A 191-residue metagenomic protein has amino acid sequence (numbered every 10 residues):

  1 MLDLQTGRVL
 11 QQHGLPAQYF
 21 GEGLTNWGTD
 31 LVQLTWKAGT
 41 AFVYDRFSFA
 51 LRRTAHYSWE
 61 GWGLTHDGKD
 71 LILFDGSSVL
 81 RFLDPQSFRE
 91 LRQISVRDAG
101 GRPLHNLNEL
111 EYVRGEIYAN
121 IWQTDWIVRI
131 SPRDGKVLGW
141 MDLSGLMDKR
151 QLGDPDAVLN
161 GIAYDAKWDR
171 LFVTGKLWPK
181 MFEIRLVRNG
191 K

Functional and structural regions predicted by a protein language model:
L2-G7, D45-F49, P85-F88, S131-G135 (+1 more regions): Short loop/turn segments that connect beta-strands within beta-propeller blades
T6-Y44, S48-G61: Blade-loop segments of beta-propeller domains
R8-L15, F49-A55, R92-R102, G139-M141 (+1 more regions): A short beta-strand motif characteristic of beta-propeller blades
A17-G28, Y57-D70, F74, G101-V113 (+1 more regions): Beta-rich, blade/repeat-based domains predominating in secreted/periplasmic proteins but also intracellular
L31-A38, L73-S78, A119-Q123, V173-L177: Conserved beta-strand positions in repeat-built beta-propeller and related beta-rich domains
A41-A99: Hydrophobic, well-structured mid-protein blocks that either form specific transmembrane helices
P103-K136: Loop/turn-rich, solvent-exposed surfaces of beta-rich toroidal or solenoidal domains
A163-K191: Blade-level signature of beta-propeller repeat domains, shared across WD40, Kelch, NHL, RCC1 and BNR/Asp-box propellers
